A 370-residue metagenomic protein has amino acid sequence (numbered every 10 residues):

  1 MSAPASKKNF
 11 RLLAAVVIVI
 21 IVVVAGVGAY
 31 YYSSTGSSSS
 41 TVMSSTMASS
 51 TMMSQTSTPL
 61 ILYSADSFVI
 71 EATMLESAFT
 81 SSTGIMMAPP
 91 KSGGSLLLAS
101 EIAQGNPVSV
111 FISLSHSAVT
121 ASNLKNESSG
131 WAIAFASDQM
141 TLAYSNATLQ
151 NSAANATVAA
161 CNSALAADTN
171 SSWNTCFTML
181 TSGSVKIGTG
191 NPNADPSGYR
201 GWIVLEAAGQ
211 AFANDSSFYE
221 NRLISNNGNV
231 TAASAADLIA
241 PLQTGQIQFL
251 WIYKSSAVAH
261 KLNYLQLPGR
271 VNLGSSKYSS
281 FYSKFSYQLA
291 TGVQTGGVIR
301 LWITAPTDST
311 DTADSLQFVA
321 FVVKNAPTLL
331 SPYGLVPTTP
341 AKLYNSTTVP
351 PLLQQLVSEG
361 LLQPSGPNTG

Functional and structural regions predicted by a protein language model:
M1-Q55, G370: Secretory targeting signatures
V16-V24, I85, I102, A235: Hydrophobic aliphatic residue packing
S54-T83, K91, S95-L96, S100-A103 (+3 more regions): Exported/periplasmic ABC-transporter solute-binding proteins
P89-E101, G105-S129, F135-S137, A143-Y144 (+2 more regions): Ligand-binding clamshell of periplasmic/extracellular solute-binding protein-like
S129-G130, G366: N-terminal helicase ATP-binding lobe
W131, M140, V185-I187: Generic beta-strand structural signal
A132-A134, T178-M179: Short, charge-rich binding segments
